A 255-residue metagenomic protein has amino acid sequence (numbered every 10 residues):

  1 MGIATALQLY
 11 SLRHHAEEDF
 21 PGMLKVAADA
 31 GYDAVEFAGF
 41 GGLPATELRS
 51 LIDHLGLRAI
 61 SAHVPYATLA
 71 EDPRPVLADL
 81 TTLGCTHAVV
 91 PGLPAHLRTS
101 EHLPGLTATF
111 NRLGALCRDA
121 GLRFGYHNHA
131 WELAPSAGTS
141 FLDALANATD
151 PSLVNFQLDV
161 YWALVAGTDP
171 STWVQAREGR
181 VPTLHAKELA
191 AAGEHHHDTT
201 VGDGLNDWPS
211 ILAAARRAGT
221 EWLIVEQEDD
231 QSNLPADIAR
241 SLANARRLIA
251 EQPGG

Functional and structural regions predicted by a protein language model:
M1-T86, R246, A250-G255: N-terminal pre-domain/capping segments
I3-Q8, V35-F37, A59-V64, A88-V90 (+4 more regions): Hydrophobic faces of well-ordered beta-strands that scaffold small-molecule active sites in alpha/beta enzyme cores
L7, A27, V35, I52 (+8 more regions): Conserved, mostly hydrophobic/aromatic
R13-E18, A34-E47, P65-D72, A95-E101 (+5 more regions): Acidic-and-aromatic substrate-binding clefts and catalytic sites of carbohydrate-active enzymes
K25, Y66-F156, A163, P235: Active-site acidic/histidine proton-transfer and metal-coordination neighborhood in alpha/beta enzyme cores
V35, D119-L205: Acidic/histidine-rich catalytic cores of soluble enzymes
D203-L212, A218-E226: H/E-rich (His + Asp/Glu) clusters that bind or coordinate divalent metals
N233-P253: C-terminal helical cap(s) of enzyme catalytic domains, especially alpha/beta-barrels
